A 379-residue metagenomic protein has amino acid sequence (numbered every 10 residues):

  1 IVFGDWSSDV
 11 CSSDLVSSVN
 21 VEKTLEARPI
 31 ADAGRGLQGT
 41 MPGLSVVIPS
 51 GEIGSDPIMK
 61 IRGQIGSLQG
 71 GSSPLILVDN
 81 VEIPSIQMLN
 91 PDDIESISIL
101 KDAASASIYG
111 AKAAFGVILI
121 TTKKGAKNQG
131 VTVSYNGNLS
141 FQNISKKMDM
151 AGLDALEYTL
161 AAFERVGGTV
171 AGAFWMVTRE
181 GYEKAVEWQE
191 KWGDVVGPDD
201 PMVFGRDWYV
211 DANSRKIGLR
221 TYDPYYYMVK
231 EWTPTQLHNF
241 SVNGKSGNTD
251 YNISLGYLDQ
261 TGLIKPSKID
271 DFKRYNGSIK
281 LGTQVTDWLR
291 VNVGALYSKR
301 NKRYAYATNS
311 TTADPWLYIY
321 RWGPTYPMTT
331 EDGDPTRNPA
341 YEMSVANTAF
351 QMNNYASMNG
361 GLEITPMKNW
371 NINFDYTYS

Functional and structural regions predicted by a protein language model:
I1-D5: Short, exposed "boundary/linker" segments that immediately precede the start of a downstream structural module
S7-G277, R290-V291: Short, small/polar-rich motifs associated with maturation and membrane association, primarily at protein termini
N136-S140, G256-L258, L296-S298, N359 (+1 more regions): Outer-membrane beta-barrel pore domains and translocons
I144-L153, K265-S267, N292-R321, Y378-S379: Outer-membrane beta-barrel and related beta-rich outer-membrane complex signature in Gram-negative bacteria
V177, E183, D194-V195, D199 (+3 more regions): Acidic/polar loop-and-plug regions of large Gram-negative outer-membrane beta-barrel proteins
K230-T249, G256, Y341-S379: Outer-membrane beta-barrel transmembrane strands
G262-R274, Q284, L296, Y304-N309 (+2 more regions): Small-side-chain secondary-structure face that scaffolds active or pore-lining regions
